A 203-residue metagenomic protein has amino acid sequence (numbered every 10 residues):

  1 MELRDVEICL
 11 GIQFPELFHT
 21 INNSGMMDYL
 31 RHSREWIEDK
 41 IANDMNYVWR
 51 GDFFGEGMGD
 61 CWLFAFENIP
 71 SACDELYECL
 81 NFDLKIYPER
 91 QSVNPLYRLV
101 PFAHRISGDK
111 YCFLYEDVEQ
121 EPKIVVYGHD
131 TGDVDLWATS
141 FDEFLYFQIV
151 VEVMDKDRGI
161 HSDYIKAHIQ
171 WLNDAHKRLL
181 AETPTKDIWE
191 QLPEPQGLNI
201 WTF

Functional and structural regions predicted by a protein language model:
M1-D109, E182-F203: A surface-exposed partner-binding patch
N94-Y97, G108, E119, L136-T139 (+1 more regions): Short, well-structured alpha-helical interface segments that form or flank functional binding sites
A103-I106, D117, G128-T131: Short, flexible loop/turn elements at secondary-structure junctions
K110-E116: Short, surface-exposed beta-strand/loop micro-motifs that present aromatic residues
K123-G159: Compact, glycine/acidic-enriched structural inserts
I149, V153-F203: Acidic, proline/glycine-rich low-complexity IDRs
